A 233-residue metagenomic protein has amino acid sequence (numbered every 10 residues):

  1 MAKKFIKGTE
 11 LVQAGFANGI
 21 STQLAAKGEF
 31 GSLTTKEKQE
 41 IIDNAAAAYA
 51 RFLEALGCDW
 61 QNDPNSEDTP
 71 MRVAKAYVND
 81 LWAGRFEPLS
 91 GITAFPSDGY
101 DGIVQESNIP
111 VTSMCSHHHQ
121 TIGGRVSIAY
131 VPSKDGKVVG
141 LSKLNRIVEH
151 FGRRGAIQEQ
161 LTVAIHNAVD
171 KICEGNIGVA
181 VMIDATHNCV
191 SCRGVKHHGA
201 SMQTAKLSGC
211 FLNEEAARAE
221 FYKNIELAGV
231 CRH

Functional and structural regions predicted by a protein language model:
A2-H233: A domain-level signal for the structural core that forms small-molecule/cofactor-binding pockets and catalytic centers
